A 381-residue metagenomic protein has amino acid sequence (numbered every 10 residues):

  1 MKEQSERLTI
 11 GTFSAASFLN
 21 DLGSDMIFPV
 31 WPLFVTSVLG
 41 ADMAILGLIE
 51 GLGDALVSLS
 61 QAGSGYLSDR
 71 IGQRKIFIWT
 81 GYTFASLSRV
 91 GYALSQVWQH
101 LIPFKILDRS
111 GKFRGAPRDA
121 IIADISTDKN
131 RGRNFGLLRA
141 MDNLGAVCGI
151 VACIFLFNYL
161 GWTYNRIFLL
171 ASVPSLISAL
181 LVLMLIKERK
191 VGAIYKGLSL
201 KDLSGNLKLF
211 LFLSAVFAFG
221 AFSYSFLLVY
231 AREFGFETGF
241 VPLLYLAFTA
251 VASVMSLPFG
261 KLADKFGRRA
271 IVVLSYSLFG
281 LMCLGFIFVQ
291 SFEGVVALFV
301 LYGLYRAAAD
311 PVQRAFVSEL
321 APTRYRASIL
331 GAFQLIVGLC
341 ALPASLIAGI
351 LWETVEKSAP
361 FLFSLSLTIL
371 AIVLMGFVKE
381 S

Functional and structural regions predicted by a protein language model:
K2-V57, L207-L244: Helix-loop boundary and gating motifs at the non-cytosolic
F18, S88-R89, Q99-R114, A215 (+1 more regions): Hydrophobic core of transmembrane alpha-helices in multi-pass small-molecule transporters, especially MFS/SLC-type
L48-Y66, L246-P258: Central cavity-lining transmembrane alpha-helices of secondary-active solute carriers, predominantly the Major
S60-G72, F157, M255-G267, W352-E353: Helix-to-loop junctions at the C-terminal end of transmembrane segments in multipass secondary transporters
I76-V90, S172, A270-G285, L365: Structural signature of the two symmetry-related core transmembrane helices
P103-L144, F316: Cytoplasmic helix-loop-helix junction between adjacent transmembrane helices in 12-TM secondary transporters
F155-V173, I350-L367: A membrane-interface helix-boundary motif in multi-pass transporters
S172-G192, A371-K379: C-terminal membrane-cytosol helix-exit motif in multi-pass small-molecule transporters
